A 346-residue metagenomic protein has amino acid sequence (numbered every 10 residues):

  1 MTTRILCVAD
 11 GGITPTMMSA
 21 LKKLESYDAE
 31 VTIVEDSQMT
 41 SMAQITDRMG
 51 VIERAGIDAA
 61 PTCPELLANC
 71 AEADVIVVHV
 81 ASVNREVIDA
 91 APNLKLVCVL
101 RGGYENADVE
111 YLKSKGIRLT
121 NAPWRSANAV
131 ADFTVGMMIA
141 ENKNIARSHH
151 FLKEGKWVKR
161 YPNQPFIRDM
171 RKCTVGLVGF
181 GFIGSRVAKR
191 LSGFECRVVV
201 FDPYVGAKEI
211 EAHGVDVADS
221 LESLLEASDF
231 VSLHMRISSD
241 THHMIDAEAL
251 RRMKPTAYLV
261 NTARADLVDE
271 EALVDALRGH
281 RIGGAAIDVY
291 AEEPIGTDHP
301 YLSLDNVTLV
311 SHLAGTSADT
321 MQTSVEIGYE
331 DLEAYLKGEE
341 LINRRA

Functional and structural regions predicted by a protein language model:
M1-V75: N-terminal glycine-/charge-rich "phosphate-binding" loop or analogous flexible N-terminal tail
R4, V8-A9, P15, K113 (+3 more regions): C-terminal helix-to-coil terminal segments
V8-A9, G176-V178: Conserved N-terminal Rossmann-fold NAD(P)-binding element of oxidoreductases
A9, A71-H149: Phosphate/diphosphate ligand-binding glycine-rich loop within oxidoreductases
D36-M42, F194-E211: NAD(P)-binding Rossmann-fold cofactor-contacting core
K115, P123-T174, R186-K189, G193: Phosphate-binding beta-alpha-beta segment of Rossmann-like dinucleotide-binding domains, i.e., the NAD(P)
I183: Hydrophobic/small residue at the entry helix of a nucleotide-binding pocket
V205-P300: Rossmann-like adenosine-cofactor binding region
